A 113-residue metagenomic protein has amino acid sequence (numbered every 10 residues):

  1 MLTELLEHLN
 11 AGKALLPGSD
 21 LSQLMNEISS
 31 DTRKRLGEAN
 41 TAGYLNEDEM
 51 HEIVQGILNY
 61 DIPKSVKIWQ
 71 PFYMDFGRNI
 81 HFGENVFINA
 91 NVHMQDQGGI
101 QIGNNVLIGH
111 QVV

Functional and structural regions predicted by a protein language model:
M1-S65: Terminal amphipathic alpha-helical/low-complexity segments used for targeting or macromolecular assembly
Y60, K64-F72, I80-V92, I100 (+1 more regions): A structural motif detector for beta-strand N-caps
G77: Active-site periphery "cap/insert" segments of enzyme catalytic domains
